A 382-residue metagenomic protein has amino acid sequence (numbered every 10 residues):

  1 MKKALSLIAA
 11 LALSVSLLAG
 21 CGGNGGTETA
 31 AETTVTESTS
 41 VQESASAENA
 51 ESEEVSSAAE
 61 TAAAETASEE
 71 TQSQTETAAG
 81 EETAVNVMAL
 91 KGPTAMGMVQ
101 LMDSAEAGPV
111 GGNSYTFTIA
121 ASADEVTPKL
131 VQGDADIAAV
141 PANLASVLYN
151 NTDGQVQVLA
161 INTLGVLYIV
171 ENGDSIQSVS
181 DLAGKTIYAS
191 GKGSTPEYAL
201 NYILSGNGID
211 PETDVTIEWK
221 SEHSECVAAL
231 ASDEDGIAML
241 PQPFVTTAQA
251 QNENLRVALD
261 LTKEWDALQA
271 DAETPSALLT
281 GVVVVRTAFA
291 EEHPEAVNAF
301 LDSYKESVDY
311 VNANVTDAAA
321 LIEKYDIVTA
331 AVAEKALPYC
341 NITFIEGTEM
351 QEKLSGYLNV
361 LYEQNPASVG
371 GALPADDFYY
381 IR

Functional and structural regions predicted by a protein language model:
K2-N24: Sec-dependent N-terminal signal peptides of Gram-positive bacterial secreted proteins and lipoproteins
L18-A31, A45: Bacterial lipoprotein signal-peptidase II cleavage site
A31-T77: Extracellular mucin-like PTS domains
T66, Q74-W219, G236, Q242 (+1 more regions): Short, glycine-/small- and polar/acidic-enriched structural segments that line small-molecule recognition paths
A105-N113, K263-S276, I342-Q351: Short, solvent-exposed loop/beta-turn-alpha elements that line the ligand-binding surface or hinge of extracytoplasmic
N143-L144, E225-L321: Pocket-lining segment of extracytoplasmic ligand-binding domains
A290-Q364: Secondary-structure end/capping motifs
S355-R382: Conserved C-terminal helix/tail region of periplasmic/extracytoplasmic solute-binding proteins
